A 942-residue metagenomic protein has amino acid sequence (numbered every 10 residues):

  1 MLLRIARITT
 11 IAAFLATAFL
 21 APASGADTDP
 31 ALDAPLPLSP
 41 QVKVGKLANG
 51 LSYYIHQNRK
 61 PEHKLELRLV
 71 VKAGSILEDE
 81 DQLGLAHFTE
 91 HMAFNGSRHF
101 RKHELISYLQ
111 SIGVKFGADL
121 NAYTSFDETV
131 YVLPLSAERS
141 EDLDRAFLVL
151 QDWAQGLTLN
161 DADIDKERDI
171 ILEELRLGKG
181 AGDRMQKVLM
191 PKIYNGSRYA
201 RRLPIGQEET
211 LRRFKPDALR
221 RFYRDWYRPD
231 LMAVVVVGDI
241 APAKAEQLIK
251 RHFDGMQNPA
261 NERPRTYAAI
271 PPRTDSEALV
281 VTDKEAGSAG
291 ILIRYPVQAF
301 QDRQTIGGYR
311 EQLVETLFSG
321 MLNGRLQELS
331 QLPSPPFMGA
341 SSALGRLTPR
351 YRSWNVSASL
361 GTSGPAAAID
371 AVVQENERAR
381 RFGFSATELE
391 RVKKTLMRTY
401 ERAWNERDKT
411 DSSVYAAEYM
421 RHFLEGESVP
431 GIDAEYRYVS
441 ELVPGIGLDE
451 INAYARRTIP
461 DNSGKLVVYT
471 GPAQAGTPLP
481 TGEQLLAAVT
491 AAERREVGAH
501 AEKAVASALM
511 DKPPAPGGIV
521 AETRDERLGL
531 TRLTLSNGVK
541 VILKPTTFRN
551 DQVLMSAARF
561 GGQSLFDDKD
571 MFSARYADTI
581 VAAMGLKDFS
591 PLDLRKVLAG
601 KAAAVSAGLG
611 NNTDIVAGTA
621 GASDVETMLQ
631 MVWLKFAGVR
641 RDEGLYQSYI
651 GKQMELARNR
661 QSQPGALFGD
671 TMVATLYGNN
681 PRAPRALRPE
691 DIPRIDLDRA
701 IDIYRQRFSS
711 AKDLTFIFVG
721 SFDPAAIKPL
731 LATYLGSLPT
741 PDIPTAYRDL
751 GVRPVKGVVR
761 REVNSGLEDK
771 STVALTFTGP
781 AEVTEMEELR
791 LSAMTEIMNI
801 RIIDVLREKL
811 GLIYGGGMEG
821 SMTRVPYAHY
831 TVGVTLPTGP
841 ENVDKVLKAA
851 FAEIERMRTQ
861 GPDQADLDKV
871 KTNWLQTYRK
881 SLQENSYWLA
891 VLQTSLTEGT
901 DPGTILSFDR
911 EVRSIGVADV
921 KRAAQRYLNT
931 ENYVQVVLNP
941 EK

Functional and structural regions predicted by a protein language model:
M1-T10: Bacterial N-terminal signal peptides that target proteins for export
T9-F19: Bacterial N-terminal signal peptides
S24-I55, A241-G308, Q312-L313, S319 (+12 more regions): Proteolytic maturation boundary segments
Y54-H56, P61-F88, H103-D152, D183-E209 (+13 more regions): M16 family metallopeptidases and their MPP-like homologs
Y108, G156-L159, D163-I164, I446-E450 (+4 more regions): Peptidyl-prolyl cis-trans isomerase
Q155, D163-L177, A181-L231, V235-V237 (+7 more regions): Hydrophobic, small-residue-rich alpha-helical packing segments that form membrane-like cores
Y223, S606, Y704: Conserved, carboxylate-rich catalytic/transport cores that coordinate ions
Y227, F708-S709: Flexible, low-complexity linker/tail segments at the boundary of structured domains
